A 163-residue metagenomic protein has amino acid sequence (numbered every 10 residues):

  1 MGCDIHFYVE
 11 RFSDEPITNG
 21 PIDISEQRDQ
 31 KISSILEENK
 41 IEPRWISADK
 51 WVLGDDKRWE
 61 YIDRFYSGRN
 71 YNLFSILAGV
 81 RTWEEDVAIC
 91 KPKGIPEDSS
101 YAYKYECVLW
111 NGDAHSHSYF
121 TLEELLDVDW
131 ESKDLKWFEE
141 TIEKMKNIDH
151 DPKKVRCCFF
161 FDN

Functional and structural regions predicted by a protein language model:
M1-V155, F161-N163: Acidic (Asp/Glu-rich) sequence patches and key acidic residues that form negatively charged surfaces used
